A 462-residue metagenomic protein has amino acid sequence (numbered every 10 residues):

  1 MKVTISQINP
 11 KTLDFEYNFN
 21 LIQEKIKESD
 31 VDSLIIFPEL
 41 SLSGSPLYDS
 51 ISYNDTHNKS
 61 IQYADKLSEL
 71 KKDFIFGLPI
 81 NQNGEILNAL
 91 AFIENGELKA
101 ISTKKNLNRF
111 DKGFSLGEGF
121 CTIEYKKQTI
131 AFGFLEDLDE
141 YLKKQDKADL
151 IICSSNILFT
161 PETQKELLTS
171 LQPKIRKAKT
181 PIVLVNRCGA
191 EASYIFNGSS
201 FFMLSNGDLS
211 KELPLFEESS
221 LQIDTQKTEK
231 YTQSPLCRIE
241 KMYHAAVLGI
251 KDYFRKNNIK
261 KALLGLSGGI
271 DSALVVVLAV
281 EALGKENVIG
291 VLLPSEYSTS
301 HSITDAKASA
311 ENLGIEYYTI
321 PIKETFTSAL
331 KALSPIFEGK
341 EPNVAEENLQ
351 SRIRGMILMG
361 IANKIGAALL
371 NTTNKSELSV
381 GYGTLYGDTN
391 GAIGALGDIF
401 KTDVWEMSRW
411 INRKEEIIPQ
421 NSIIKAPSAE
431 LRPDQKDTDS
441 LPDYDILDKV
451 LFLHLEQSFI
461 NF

Functional and structural regions predicted by a protein language model:
M1-G265, E281-N287, L292, Y317: Enzyme catalytic cores with a strong preference for nitrogen-chemistry domains
K126, K179, S205, Y231-G268 (+1 more regions): ATP/NTP-dependent adenylation/nucleotidyl-transfer catalytic domains that generate, transfer, or process NMP-activated
